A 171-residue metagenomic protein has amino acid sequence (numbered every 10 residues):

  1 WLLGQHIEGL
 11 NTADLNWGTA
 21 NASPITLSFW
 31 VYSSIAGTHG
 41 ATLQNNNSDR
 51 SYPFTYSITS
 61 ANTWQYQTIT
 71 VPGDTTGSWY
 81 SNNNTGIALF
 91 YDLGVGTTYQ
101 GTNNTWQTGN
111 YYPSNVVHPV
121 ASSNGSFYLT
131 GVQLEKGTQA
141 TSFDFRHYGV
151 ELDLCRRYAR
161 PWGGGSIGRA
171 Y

Functional and structural regions predicted by a protein language model:
W1-Y171: Extracellular and organelle-lumenal recognition/adhesion modules and their flexible linkers in secreted
